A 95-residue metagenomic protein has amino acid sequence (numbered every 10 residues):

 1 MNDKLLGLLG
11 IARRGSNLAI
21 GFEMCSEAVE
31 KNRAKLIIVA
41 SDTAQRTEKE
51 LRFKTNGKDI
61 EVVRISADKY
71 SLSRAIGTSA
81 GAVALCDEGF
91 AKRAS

Functional and structural regions predicted by a protein language model:
K4, R46, A67, G89 (+1 more regions): Charged, alpha-helix-enriched surfaces in structured cytosolic catalytic cores of large nucleotide-utilizing machines
K4-V39: N-terminal first-folded block
A12, N56, I76-T78: Short glycine-enriched loop/turn motifs at secondary-structure junctions
E23-A28, S41, R46-L72: Positively charged, polar, low-complexity stretches
A34, I60, T78: Short glycine-/polar-rich loops that comprise or flank the Walker A/P-loop and associated switch/sensor motifs
A40-S41, E88: Structural motif
Y70-S95: C-terminal structural segments of small proteins and small subunits
